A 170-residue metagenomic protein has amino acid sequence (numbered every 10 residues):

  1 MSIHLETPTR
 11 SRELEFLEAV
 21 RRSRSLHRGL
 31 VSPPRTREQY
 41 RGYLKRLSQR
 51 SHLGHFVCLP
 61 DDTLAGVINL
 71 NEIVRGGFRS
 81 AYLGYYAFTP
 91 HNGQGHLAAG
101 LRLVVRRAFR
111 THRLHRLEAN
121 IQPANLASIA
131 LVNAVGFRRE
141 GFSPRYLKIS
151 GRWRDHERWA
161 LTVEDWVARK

Functional and structural regions predicted by a protein language model:
M1-R24, L59-K170: Acyl-donor (CoA/ACP) binding surface of acyl/acetyltransferases
S25-Y43: Conserved GNAT-fold acetyl-CoA-binding loop/helix
H27, G54-L59: Cytosolic beta-strand hydrophobic patch enriched in CBS
P34-E38, L47-S48, Y86-A87: Juxtamembrane/interface motifs at transmembrane-helix termini
Y43-R46, R107: A generic secondary-structure signal
K45-F56: A short helix-loop-beta-strand connector motif used in the catalytic cores of GNAT acetyltransferases and, in some
